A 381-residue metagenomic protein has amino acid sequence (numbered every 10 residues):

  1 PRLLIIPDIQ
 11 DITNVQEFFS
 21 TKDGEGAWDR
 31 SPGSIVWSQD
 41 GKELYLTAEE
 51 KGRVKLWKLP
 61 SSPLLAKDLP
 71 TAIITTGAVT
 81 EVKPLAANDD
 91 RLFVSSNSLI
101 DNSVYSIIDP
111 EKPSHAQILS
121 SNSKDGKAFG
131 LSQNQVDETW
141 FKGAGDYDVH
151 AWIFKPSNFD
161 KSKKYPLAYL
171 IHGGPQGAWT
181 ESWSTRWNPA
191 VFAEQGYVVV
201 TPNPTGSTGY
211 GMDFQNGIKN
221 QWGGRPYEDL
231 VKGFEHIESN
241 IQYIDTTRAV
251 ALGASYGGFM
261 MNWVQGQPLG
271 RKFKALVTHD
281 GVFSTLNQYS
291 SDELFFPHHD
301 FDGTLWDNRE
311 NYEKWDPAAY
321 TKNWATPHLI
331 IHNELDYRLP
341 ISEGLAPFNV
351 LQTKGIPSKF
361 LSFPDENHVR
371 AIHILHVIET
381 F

Functional and structural regions predicted by a protein language model:
P1-Q39, E49, L59-V82, P110-V136: Multi-bladed beta-propeller domains
L3-I5, K58, I107, I153 (+2 more regions): Conserved blade-register residue in beta-propeller folds
Q39-D40, A86-D89: Residue-level detector of Asp-centered blade-edge/turn motifs that repeat once per structural unit in beta-propeller
L44, L92-F93: Hydrophobic beta-strand positions that form the internal "hydrophobic ladder" of WD40/Gbeta-like beta-propeller blades
E50-R53, S98-D101: Short glycine/acidic-enriched loop and turn motifs that connect beta-strands
S121-T247, A254-S255, Q288-F295: Cap/lid segment of the alpha/beta-hydrolase catalytic domain
A193, T201-F381: Active-site-proximal cap/loop segments of hydrolase catalytic domains
